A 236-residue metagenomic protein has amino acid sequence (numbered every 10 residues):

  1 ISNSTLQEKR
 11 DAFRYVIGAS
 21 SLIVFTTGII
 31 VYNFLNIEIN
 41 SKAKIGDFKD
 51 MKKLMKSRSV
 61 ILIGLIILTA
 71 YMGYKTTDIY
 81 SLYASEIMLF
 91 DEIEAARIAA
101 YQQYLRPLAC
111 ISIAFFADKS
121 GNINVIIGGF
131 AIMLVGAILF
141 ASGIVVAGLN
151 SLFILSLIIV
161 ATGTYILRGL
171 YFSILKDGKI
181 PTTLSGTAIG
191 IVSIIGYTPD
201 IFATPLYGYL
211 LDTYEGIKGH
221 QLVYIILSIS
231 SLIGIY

Functional and structural regions predicted by a protein language model:
S2-S21, G208-S231: A membrane-interface helix-boundary motif in multi-pass transporters
S21-S41: C-terminal membrane-cytosol helix-exit motif in multi-pass small-molecule transporters
N36-I63: Juxtamembrane intracellular "pre-TM" segments in multi-pass secondary transporters
S59-C110, A203-T204: Extracytoplasmic gate region of multi-pass secondary transporters
I98-R106, V192, G196, S230: Transmembrane alpha-helical segments of major facilitator superfamily
A109-N122, L211-D212: Helix-to-loop junctions at the C-terminal end of transmembrane segments in multipass secondary transporters
G121-I174: C-terminal transmembrane helical hairpin of 12-TM major facilitator-type secondary transporters
K179-E215: A late C-terminal transmembrane helix in Major Facilitator Superfamily
